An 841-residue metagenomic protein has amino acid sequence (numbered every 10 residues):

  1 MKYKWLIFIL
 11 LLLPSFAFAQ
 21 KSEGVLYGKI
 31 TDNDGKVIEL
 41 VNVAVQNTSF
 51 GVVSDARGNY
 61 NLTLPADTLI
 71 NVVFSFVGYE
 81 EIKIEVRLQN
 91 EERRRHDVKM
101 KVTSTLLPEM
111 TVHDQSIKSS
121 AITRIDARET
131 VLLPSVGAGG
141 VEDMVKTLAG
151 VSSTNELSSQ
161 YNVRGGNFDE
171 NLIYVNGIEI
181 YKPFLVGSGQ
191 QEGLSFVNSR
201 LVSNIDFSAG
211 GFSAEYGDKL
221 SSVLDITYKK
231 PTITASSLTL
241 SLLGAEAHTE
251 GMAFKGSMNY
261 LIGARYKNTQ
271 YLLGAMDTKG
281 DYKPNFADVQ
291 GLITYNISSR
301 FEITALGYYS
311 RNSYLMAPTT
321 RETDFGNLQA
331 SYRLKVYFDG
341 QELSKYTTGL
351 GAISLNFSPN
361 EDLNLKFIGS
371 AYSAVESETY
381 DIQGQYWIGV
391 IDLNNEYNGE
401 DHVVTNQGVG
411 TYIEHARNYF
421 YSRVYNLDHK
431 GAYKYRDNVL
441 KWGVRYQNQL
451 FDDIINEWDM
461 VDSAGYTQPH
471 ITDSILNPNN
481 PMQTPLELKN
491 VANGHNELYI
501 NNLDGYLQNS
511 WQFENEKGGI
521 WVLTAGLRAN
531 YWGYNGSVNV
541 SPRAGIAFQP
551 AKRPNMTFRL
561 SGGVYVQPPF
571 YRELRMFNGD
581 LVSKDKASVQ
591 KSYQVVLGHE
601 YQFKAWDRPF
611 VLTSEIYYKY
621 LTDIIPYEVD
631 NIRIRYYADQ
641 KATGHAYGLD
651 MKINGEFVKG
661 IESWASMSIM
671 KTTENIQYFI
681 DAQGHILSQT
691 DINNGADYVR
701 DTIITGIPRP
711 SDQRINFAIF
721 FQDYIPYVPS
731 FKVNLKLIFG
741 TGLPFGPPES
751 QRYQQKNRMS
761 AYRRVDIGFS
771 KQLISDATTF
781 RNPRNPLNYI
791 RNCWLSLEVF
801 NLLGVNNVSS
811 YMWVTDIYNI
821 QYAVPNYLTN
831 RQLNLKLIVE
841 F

Functional and structural regions predicted by a protein language model:
K29-D34, V41-Q46, V73-E80, Q89-P134 (+4 more regions): Short, acidic, small-residue-rich periplasmic hinge/interaction motif at the N-terminus of Gram-negative outer-membrane
Y60-T63, L132, E179-F207: Short acidic/polar hinge/loop motifs at secondary-structure boundaries that mediate gating or recognition
E142-K182: Extracytoplasmic beta-strand/coil segments of soluble accessory domains associated with Gram-negative outer-membrane
S237, L243-Y266, K279-P318, E342-A371 (+1 more regions): Transmembrane beta-barrel wall of Gram-negative outer-membrane proteins
T319-R321, A551-V595, I616-K641, K736-S750 (+1 more regions): Surface-exposed extracellular loop regions of Gram-negative outer-membrane beta-barrel proteins, predominantly
K366-S370, V589-E656, L795: Membrane-embedded beta-barrel scaffold of Gram-negative outer-membrane proteins
F513-K517, Y618-Y620, D639-P744, I838: Gram-negative outer-membrane beta-barrel transporters
S663, I738-P748, K771-F841: C-terminal beta-signal and adjacent terminal beta-strands/loops of Gram-negative outer-membrane beta-barrel proteins
